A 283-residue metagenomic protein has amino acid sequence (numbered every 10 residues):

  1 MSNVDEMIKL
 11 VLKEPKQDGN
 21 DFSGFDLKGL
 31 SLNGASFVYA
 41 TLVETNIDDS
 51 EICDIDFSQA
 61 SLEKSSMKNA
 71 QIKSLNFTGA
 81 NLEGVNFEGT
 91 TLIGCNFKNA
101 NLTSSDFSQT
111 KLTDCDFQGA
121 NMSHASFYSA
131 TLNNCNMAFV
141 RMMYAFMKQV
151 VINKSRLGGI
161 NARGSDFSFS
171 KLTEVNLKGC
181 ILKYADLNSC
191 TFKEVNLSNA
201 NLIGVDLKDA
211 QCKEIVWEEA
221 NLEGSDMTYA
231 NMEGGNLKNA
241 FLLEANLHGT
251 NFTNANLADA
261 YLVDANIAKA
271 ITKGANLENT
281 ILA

Functional and structural regions predicted by a protein language model:
N3-A283: Tandem repeat scaffolds
